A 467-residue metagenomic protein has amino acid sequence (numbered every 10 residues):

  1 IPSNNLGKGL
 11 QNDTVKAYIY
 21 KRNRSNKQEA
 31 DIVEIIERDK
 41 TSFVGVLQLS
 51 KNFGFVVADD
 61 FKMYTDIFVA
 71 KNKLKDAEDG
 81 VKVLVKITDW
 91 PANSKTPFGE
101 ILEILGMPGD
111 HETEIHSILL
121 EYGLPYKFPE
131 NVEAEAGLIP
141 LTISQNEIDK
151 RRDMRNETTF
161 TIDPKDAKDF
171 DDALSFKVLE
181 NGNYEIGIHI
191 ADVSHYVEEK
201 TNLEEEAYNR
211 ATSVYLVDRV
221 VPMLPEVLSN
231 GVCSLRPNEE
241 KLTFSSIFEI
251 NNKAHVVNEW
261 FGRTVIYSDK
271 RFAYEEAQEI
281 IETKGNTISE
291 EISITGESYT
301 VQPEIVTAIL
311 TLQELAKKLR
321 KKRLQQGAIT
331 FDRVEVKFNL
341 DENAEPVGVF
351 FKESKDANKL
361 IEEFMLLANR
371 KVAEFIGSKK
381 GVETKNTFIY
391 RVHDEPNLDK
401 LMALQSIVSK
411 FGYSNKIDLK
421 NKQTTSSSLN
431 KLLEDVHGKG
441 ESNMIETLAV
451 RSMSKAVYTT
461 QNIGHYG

Functional and structural regions predicted by a protein language model:
I1-T161, K165-A173, L179, N183-G187 (+1 more regions): S1/OB-fold single-stranded RNA-binding interface
L84, W90-P91, S117-L124, N131-G467: Electropositive polyanion-binding surfaces
